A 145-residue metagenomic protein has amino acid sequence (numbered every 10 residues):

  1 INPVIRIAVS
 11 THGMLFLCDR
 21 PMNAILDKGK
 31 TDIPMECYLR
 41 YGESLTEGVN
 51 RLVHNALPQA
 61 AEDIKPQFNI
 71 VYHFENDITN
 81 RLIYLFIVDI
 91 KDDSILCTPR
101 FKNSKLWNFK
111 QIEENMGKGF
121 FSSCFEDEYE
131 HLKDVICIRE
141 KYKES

Functional and structural regions predicted by a protein language model:
I1-N55: Conserved Nudix-box catalytic region and its N-terminal flanking loop in Nudix hydrolases and closely related
G13, E62-I64, K102: A structural micro-motif
L17, F68, K105-N108: Structural signal for conserved beta-strand scaffold positions within catalytic alpha/beta enzyme cores
M22-N23, S44-T46, N50, H54-S94: Active-site segment of metal-dependent pyrophosphate-handling enzymes, primarily the Nudix hydrolase catalytic core
G29-T31, D77-D89, S94-S145: Nudix hydrolase/Nudix homology domain
R40-Y41, V49-N50, D63-I64, F120-F121 (+1 more regions): Short, intrinsically disordered/low-complexity patches at protein termini and at juxtamembrane boundaries
